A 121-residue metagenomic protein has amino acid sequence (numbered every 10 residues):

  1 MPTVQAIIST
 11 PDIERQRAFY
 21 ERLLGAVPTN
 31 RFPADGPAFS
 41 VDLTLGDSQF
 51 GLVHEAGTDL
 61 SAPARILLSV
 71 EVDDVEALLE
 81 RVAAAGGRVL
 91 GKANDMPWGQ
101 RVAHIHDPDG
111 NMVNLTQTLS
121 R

Functional and structural regions predicted by a protein language model:
M1-R17, I66-L68, T116-R121: N-terminal beta-strand motif that seeds the catalytic metal site of vicinal oxygen chelate
I8-Q49: Core segments of cupin and vicinal oxygen chelate
F19, E76-R81: Short amphipathic alpha-helices within nucleic acid-binding modules
P33-G36, L60, M96-P97: A short beta-turn/loop motif at secondary-structure boundaries
S40, Q49, S69, V102-A103: Short hydrophobic/aromatic beta-strand element in the GNAT-like acyltransferase core that lines or flanks the acyl-donor
F50-E55: Conserved, structured core segments of small domains
L79-R121: Vicinal oxygen chelate
